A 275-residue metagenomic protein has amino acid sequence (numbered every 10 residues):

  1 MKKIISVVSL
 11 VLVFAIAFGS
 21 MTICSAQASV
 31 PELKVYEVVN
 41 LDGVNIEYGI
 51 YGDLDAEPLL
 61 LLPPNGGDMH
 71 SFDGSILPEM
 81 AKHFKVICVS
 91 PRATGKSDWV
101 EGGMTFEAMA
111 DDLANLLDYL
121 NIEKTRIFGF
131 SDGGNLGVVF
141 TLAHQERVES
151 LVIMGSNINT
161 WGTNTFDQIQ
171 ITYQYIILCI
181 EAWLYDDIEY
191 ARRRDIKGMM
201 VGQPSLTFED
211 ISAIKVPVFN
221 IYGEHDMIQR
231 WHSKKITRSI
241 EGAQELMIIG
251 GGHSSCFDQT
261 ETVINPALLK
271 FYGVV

Functional and structural regions predicted by a protein language model:
V44-K96: Conserved HGGG/HGGXW glycine-rich cap/lid loop of the alpha/beta-hydrolase fold
C88-F128: Active-site loop/oxyanion-hole signature of alpha/beta-hydrolase fold enzymes
R126, E149-V152: Residue in the alpha/beta-hydrolase core beta-strand immediately N-terminal to the catalytic nucleophile
N135-A143, L151-L178: Flexible "cap/lid" loop of the alpha/beta hydrolase fold
W183-E209, H225: Hydrophobic, aromatic-rich cap/lid helix
I214, N220-Y222: Short beta-strand/loop motif that positions the catalytic acidic residue of the alpha/beta-hydrolase fold
M227-H232: Conserved alpha/beta-hydrolase "acid-adjacent" motif
I249-V275: Catalytic active-site module of serine/aspartate enzymes centered on a nucleophile-bearing elbow/loop
